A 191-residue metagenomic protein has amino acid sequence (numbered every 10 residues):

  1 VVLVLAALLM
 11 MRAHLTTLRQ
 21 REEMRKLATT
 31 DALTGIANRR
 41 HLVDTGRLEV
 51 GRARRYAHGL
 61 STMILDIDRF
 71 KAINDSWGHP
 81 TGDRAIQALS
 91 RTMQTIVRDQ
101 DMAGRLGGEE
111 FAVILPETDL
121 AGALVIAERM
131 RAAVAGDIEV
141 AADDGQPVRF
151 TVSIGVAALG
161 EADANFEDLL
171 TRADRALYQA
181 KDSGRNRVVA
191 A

Functional and structural regions predicted by a protein language model:
V1-L33, R40-R52, D101-M102, I114: Signal-transducing coiled-coil linker helices
R25-D44, L65-G78, Q87: Conserved nucleotide-binding and Mg2+-coordinating catalytic segments in signaling enzymes
D31-T34, M63-D66, G108, A173 (+1 more regions): Conserved metal-coordinating catalytic motifs of nucleotidyl cyclase and c-di-GMP turnover enzymes
T45, T81-M102, E110, I114-P116: Active-site-proximal alpha-helical element of nucleotidyl cyclase-like catalytic domains and analogous helices
T45-W77, M93, G104: Active-site-proximal structural segments of metal-dependent nucleotidyl cyclase/transferase enzymes
F70, L89, A103-L106, F111 (+2 more regions): Hydrophobic framework residues that shape the active-site pocket of cyclic nucleotide turnover catalytic cores
H79, P116, L120-E128, A157-A190: Catalytic-core segments of nucleotide cyclases and related cyclic-nucleotide turnover enzymes
R105, V134-V152: Catalytic core regions of nucleotide second-messenger enzymes
